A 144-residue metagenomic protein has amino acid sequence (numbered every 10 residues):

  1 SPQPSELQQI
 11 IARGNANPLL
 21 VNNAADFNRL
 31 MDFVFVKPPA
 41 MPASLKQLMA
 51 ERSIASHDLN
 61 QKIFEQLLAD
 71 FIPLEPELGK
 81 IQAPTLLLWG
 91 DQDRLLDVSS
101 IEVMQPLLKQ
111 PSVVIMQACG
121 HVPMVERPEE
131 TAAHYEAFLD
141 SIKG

Functional and structural regions predicted by a protein language model:
S1-N22: Flexible "cap/lid" loop of the alpha/beta hydrolase fold
E6, I10, Q47-P76: Hydrophobic, aromatic-rich cap/lid helix
N17, A24-D32, A50: An amphipathic alpha-helix signature
R29, L48, K62-Q66, V103 (+1 more regions): Alpha-helical elements of Rossmann-like donor-binding domains used by nucleotide-donor carbohydrate transfer enzymes
L78-Q82, L107-L108: Short, conserved loop/helix-junction motifs that constitute active-site signature segments in enzyme catalytic cores
I81, L87-W89, D93: Short beta-strand/loop motif that positions the catalytic acidic residue of the alpha/beta-hydrolase fold
R94-S100: Conserved alpha/beta-hydrolase "acid-adjacent" motif
Q110-G144: Catalytic active-site module of serine/aspartate enzymes centered on a nucleophile-bearing elbow/loop
